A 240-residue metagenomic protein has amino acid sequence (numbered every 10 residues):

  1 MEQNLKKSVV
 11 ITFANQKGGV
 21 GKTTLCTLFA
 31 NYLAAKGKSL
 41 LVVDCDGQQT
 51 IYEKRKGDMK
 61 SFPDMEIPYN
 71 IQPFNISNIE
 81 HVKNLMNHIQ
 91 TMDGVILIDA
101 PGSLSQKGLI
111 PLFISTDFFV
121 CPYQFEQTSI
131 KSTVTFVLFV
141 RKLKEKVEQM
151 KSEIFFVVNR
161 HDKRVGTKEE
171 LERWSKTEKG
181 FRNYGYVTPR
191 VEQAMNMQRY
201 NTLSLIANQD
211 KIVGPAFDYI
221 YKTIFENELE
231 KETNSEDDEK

Functional and structural regions predicted by a protein language model:
N4, V10, A14-V20, N31-I98 (+2 more regions): P-loop/Walker-type NTP enzyme "switch/lid" segment
T24-L25: Hydrophobic positions on the alpha1 helix immediately C-terminal to the Walker A/P-loop
L41-V42, I98, C121, F156-V158: Structural beta-sheet core signal
K107-Q127: Inter-motif core of Ras-like GTPase G domains
T133-Q149: Conserved C-terminal guanine-recognition region of P-loop GTPase G domains, centered on the G4
R160-I206: Beta-strand-loop-alpha "switch" segments that mediate conformational coupling across diverse proteins
L203-K240: NTP-binding/hydrolysis catalytic cores, primarily Walker-type P-loop NTPases
